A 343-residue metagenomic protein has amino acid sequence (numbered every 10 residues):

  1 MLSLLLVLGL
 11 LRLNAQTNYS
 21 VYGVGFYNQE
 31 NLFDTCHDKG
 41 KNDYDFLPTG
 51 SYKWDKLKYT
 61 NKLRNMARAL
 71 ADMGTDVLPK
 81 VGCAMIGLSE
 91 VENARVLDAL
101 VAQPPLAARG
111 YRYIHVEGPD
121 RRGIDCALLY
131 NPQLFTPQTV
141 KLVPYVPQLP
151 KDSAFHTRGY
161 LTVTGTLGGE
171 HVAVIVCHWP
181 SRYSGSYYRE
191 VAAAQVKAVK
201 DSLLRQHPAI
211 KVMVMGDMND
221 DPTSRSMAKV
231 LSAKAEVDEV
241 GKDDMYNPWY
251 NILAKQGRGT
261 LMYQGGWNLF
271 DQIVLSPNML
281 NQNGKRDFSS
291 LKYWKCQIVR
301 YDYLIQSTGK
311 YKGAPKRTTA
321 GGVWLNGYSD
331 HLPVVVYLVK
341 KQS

Functional and structural regions predicted by a protein language model:
M1-Y19: Bacterial Sec-dependent N-terminal signal peptides
A15-P104, A108, I114-C126, A194 (+2 more regions): N-terminal, active-site-proximal structural segment of metallo-dependent hydrolase catalytic domains
Q16, D201-V212, D220-S343: Metal-dependent phosphoester-hydrolase catalytic domains
Q16-V24, F33, L134-T136, F155-H178 (+1 more regions): Beta-strand-turn-beta hairpins that frame and shape the catalytic cleft of phosphate-ester-processing enzymes
Y27-E30, S89-E92, H115-P119, N131-P132 (+4 more regions): Active-site-proximal beta-strand/loop segments in catalytic clefts of secreted hydrolases
D34-T35, R95-D98, R122-D125, Y183-S186 (+2 more regions): Extracytoplasmic/secreted cell-surface and envelope-processing proteins
M85, V91-H171: Structured beta-strand-rich core segments of catalytic domains in phosphoester-bond hydrolases
S186-P208: A long, amphipathic alpha-helix that forms part of the scaffold/cap immediately adjacent to metal-dependent active
